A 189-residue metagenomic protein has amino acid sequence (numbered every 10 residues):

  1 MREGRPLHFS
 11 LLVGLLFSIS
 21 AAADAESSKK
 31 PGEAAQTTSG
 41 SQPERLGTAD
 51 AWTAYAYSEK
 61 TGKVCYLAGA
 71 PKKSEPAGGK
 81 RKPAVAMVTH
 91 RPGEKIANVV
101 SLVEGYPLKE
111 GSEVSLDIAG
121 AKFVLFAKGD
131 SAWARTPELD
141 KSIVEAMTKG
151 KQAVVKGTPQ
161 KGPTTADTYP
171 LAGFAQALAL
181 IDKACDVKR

Functional and structural regions predicted by a protein language model:
M1-L11: Bacterial N-terminal signal peptides that target proteins for export
R2-E3, A23-R189: A generic "folded-domain core" signal
S10-S18: Bacterial N-terminal signal peptides
